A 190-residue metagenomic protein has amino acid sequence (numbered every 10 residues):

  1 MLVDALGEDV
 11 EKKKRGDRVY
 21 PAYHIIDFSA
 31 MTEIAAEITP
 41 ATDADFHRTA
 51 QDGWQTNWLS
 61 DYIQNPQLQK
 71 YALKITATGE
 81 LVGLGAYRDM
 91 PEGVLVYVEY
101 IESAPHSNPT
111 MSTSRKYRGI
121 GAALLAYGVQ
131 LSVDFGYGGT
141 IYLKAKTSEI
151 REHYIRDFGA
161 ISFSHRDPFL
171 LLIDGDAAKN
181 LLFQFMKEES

Functional and structural regions predicted by a protein language model:
M1-R115, Q130-Y142, R156-S190: Non-catalytic substrate-recognition and accessory regions of acyl/acetyltransferase enzymes
V82, I150-R151: Short, well-ordered alpha-helical microsegments
Y117-G128: Glycine-rich acyl-CoA binding loop
L124, E149-I150: Conserved short alpha-helix immediately C-terminal to the canonical SAM/SAH-binding motif I of Rossmann-like
V129, R151-E152: Short glycine-/small-residue-rich flexible loop motifs, especially phosphate/cofactor-binding loops
A145-T147, H153-Y154: Terminal, low-complexity interaction segments
